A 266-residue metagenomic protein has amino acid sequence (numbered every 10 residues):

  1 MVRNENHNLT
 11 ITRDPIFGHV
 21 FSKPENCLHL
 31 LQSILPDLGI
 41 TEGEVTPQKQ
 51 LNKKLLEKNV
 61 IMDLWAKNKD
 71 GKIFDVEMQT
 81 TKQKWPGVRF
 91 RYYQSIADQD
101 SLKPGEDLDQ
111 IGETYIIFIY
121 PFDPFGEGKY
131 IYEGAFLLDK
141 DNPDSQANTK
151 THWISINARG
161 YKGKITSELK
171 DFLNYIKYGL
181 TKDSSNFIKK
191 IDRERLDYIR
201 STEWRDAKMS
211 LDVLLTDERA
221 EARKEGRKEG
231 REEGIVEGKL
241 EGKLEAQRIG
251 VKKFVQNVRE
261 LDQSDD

Functional and structural regions predicted by a protein language model:
M1-H152, K162: Accessory alpha/beta interaction modules
M1-H7, P15, F74-Q79, T166-D266: Short, charged alpha-helical interaction segments and adjacent helix-coil junctions
I156: Conserved phosphate-donor/acceptor-positioning beta-strand/loop module used by diverse small-molecule
R159: His/Asp/Glu-rich acidic catalytic environments and adjacent acidic regulatory segments
